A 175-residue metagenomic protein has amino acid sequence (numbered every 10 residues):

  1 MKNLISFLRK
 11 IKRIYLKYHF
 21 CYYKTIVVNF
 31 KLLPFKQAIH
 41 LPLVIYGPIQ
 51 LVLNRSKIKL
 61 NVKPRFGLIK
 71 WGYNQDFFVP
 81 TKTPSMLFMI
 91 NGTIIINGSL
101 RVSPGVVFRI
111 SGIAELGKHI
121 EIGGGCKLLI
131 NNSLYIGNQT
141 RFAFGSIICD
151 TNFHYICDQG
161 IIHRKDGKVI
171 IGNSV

Functional and structural regions predicted by a protein language model:
M1-C149, K168-S174: Domain-scale signature associated with acetyltransferase and cell-envelope carbohydrate enzymes
N152: Nucleotide-sugar donor-binding loop of glycosyltransferases
Y155-I161: Short acidic, glycine/proline-rich loop/turn micro-motifs
H163-K165: Replace "Gram-negative outer membrane beta-barrel proteins" with "bacterial and organellar outer membrane beta-barrel
